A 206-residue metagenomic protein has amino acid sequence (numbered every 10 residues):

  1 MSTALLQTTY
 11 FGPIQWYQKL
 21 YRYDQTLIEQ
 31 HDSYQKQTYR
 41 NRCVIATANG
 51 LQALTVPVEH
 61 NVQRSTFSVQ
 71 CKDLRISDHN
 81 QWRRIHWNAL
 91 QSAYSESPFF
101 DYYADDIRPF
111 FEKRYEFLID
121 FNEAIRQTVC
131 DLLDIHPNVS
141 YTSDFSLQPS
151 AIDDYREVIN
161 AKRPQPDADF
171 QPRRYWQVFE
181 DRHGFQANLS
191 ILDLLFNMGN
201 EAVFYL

Functional and structural regions predicted by a protein language model:
M1-L206: Residues lining hydrophobic/aromatic ligand-binding pockets adjacent to catalytic sites
